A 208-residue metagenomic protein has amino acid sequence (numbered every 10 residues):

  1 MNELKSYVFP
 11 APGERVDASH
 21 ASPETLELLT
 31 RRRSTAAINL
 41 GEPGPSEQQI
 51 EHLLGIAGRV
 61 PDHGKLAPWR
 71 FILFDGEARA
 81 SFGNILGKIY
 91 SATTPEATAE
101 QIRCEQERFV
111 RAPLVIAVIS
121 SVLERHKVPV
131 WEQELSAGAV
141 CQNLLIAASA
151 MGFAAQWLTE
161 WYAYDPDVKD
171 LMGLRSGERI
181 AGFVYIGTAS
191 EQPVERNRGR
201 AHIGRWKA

Functional and structural regions predicted by a protein language model:
M1-R111, A208: N-terminal amphipathic, basic helical "cap/leader" segment at the start of enzyme domains
L28, V115-A117, F183-Y185, R205: Conserved hydrophobic/aromatic beta-strand scaffold that supports enzyme active sites
A57, I116, V122-L171: Small-aliphatic-rich amphipathic alpha-helix that forms the alpha element of a beta-alpha
G76-S81, G87-K88, V122-E124, P166 (+1 more regions): Short, charged/polar surface micro-motifs in flexible loops or helix N-caps
R108, M172-R198: A glycine-rich helix N-cap at a beta->alpha junction
A112-L114, M151, I180-G182: Generic beta-strand structural signal
E195-A208: Phosphate/diphosphate-binding glycine-rich loops and adjacent basic-rich segments that engage nucleotide
